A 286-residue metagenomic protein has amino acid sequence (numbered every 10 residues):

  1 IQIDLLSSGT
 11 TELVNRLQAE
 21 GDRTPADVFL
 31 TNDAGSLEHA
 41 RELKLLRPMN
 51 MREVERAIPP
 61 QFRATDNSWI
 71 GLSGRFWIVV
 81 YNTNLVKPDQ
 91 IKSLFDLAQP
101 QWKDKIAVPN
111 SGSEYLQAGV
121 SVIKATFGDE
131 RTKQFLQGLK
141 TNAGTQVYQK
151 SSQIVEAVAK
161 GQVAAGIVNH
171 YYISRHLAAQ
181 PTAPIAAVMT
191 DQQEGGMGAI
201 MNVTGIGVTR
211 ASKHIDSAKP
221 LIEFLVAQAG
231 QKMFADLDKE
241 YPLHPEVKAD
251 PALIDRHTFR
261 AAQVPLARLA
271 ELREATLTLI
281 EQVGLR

Functional and structural regions predicted by a protein language model:
I1-Q2, H176: Short, polar/charged alpha-helical segment
D4, S8-E12, Q18, T24-Q162 (+1 more regions): Extracytoplasmic ligand-binding site segments that recognize negatively charged/polar headgroups
G35-H39, A164-I185: A ligand-binding cleft/hinge motif common to bilobed small-molecule-binding domains
I78-L85, S121, M201-H214, M233: A bilobed periplasmic-binding-protein/Venus flytrap-type ligand-binding module shared by bacterial periplasmic
D104-S111, F224-V247: Periplasmic-binding protein-like
E130-T132, E240-R286: An extracytoplasmic/periplasmic, membrane-proximal ligand-sensing/linker region
R131-F135, N169, T204, S212-L225 (+1 more regions): Short amphipathic alpha-helical coupling segments at ligand-binding clamshell hinges and other catalytic/signaling
A183-T204, S212: Flexible, solvent-exposed loop/hinge segments that line or gate ligand/substrate-binding clefts
